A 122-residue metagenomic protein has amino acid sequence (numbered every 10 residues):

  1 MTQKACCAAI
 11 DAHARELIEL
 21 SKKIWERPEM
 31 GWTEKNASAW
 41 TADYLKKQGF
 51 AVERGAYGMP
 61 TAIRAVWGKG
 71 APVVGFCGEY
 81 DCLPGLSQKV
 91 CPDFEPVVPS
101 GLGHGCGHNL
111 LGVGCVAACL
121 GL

Functional and structural regions predicted by a protein language model:
T2-H104, N109, V113-V116, L120-G121: Acidic/His- and Gly-rich active-site-bordering loop/insert found across diverse amide/peptide-bond hydrolases
